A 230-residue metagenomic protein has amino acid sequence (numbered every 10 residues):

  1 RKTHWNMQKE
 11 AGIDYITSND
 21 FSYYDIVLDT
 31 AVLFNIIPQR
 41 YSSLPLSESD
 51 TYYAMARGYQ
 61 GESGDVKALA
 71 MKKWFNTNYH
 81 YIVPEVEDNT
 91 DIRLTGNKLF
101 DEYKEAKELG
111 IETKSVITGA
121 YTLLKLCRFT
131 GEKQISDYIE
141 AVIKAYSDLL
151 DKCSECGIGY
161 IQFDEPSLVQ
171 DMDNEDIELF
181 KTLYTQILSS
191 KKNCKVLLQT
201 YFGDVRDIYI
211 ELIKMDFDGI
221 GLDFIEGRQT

Functional and structural regions predicted by a protein language model:
R1-T230: Domain-level signal for soluble alpha/beta catalytic cores
